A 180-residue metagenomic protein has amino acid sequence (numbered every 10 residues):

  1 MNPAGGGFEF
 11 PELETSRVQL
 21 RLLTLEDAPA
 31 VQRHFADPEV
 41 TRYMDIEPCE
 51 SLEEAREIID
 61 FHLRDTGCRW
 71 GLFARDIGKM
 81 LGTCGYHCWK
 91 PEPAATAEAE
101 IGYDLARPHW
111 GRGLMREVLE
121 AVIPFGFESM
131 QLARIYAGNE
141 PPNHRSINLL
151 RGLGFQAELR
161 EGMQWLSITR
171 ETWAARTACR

Functional and structural regions predicted by a protein language model:
M1-Y43, R69, F73-R180: Acyl-donor (CoA/ACP) binding surface of acyl/acetyltransferases
E39-D60: Conserved GNAT-fold acetyl-CoA-binding loop/helix
A55-E57, L63, L149, T172: A generic membrane alpha-helix/interface feature
I59-F73: A short helix-loop-beta-strand connector motif used in the catalytic cores of GNAT acetyltransferases and, in some
